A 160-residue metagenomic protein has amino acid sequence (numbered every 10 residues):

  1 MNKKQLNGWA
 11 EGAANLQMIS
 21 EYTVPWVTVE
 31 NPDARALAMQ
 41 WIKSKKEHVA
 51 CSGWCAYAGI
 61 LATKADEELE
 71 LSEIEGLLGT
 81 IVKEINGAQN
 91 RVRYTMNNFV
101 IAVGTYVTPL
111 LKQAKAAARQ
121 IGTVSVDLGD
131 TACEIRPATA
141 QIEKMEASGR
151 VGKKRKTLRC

Functional and structural regions predicted by a protein language model:
M1-C160: Alpha-helical scaffold domains
